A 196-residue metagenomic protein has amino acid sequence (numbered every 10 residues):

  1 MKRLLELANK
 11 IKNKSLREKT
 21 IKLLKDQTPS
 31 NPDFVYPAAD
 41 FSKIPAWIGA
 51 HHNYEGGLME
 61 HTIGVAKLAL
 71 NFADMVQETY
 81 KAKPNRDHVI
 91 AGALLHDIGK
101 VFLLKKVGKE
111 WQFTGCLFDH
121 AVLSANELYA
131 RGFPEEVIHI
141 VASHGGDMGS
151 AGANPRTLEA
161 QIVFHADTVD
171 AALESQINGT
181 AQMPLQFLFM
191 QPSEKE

Functional and structural regions predicted by a protein language model:
M1-K106: Acidic/His-rich, divalent-metal-binding segments that scaffold phosphate/diphosphate chemistry
V65-L68, L117-R131: An active-site-proximal "capping" alpha-helix that borders the catalytic cofactor pocket
D74, K109-E110, T180: Residues in and immediately flanking transmembrane alpha helices
V89-I90, A125-Y129, F133-P184: Histidine/acidic-rich helix-loop-helix segments that form or flank divalent-metal centers in metalloenzyme catalytic
F102, K109-E110, M148-G149: Short, solvent-exposed loop/turn segments at secondary-structure junctions
K106-L117: Post-HEXXH active-site segment of zinc metalloproteases
D170, L185-K195: C-terminal membrane module of polytopic membrane proteins
